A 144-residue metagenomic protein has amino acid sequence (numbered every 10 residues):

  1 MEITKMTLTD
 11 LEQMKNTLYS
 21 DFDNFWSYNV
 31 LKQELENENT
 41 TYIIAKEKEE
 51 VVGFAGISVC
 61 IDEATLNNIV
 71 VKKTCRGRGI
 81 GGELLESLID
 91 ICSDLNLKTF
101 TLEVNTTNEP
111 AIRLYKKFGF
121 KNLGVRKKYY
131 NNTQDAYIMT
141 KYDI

Functional and structural regions predicted by a protein language model:
M1-I3: Extreme N-terminal starter segment of soluble prokaryotic enzymes
K5-T74, L85-S87, I91, L95 (+1 more regions): Acetyl-CoA-dependent GNAT
L18, S27, T101, R126-K128: Basic, alpha-helical helix-turn-helix
E34-L35, N108-E109, N131-N132: Short secondary-structure capping/turn micro-motifs that flank functional sites
T40-T41, T99-T101, N105, A136-Y142: Conserved catalytic core of the tyrosine transesterase superfamily
K72-E86, L95, T99, N105-R113 (+2 more regions): Conserved glycine-rich acetyl-CoA-binding loop
R78, G82, K127, N131 (+2 more regions): Acyl-donor (CoA/ACP) binding surface of acyl/acetyltransferases
E103, K116, K121-Y137: Conserved catalytic-core motifs of GNAT/GCN5-like acyltransferases
